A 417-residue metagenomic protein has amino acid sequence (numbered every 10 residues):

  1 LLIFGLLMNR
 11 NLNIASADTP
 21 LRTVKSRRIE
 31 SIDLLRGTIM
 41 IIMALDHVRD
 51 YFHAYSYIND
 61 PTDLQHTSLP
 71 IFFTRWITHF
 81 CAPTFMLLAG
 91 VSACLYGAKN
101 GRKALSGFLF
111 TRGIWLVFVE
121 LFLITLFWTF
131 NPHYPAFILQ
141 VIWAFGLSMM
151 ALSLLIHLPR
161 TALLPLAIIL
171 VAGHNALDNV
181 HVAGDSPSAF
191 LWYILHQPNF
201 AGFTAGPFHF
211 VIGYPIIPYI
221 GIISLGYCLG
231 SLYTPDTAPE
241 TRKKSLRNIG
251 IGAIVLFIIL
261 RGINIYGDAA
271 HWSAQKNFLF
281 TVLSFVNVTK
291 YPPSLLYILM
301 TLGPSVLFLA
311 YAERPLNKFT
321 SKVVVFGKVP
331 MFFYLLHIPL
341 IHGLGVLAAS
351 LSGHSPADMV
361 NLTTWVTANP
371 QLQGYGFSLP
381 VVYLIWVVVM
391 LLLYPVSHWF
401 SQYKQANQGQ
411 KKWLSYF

Functional and structural regions predicted by a protein language model:
F4-F417: Alpha-helical transmembrane segments and their immediate juxtamembrane cytosolic regions
